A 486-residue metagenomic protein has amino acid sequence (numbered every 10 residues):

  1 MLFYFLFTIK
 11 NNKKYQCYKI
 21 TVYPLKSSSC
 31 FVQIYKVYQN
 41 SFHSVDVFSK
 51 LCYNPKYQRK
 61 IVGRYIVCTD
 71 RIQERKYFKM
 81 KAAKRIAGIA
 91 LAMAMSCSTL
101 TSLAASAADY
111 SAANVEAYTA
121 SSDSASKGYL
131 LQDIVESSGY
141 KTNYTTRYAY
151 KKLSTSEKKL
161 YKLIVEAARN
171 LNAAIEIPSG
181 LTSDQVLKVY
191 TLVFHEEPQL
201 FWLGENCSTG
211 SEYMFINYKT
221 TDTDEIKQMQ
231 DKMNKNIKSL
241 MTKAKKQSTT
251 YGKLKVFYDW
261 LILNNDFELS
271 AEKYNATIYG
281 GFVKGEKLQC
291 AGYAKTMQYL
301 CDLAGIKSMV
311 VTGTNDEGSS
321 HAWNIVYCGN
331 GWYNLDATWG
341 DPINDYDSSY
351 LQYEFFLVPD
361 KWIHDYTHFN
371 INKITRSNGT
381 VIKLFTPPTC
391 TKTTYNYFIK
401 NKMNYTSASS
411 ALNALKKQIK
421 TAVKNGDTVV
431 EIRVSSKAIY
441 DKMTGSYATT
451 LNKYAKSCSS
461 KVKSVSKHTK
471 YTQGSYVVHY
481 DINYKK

Functional and structural regions predicted by a protein language model:
M1-N114, F257, C290-G292, T296 (+2 more regions): Gram-positive cell-envelope targeting signals
A105-S248, I363-K486: N-terminal accessory/pre-domain segments preceding catalytic cores
L163-I164, K284-L288, T312: Alpha-helix capping and helix-loop boundary segments enriched in small/acidic/polar residues
T223, L263-E268, L288-C290, T314-G318 (+2 more regions): Solvent-exposed loop/turn segments at secondary-structure junctions within structured extracellular/periplasmic domains
T223-V283: Secondary-structure boundary elements
Y251-K255, A291, Y333: Short, solvent-exposed positions on alpha-helices
Y274-F282, L288, G292-Y299: Conserved active-site-adjacent core of cysteine acyl-enzyme catalytic domains
G292-I363: Hydrophobic/aromatic-rich core segments of domains that either
